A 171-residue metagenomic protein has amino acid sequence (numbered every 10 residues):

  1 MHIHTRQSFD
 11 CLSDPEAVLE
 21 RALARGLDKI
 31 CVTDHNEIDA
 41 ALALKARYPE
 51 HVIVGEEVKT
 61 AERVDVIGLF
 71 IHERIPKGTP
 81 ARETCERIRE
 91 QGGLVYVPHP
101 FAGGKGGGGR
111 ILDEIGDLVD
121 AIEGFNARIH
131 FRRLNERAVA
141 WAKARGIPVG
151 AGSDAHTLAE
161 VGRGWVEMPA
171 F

Functional and structural regions predicted by a protein language model:
M1-E20, D39-A43, R47-V54, T60-K77 (+2 more regions): Charged catalytic cores and adjacent phosphate/nucleic-acid-binding surfaces used for phosphate/nucleic-acid chemistry
V18-N36, G93-Y96: Divalent metal-dependent hydrolysis catalytic cores, especially in the metallo-beta-lactamase
Q91-L94, F125: Short hydrophobic alpha-helical module
Y96-G104: Aromatic-lined carbohydrate-recognition surfaces of secreted/lumenal glycan-active proteins
